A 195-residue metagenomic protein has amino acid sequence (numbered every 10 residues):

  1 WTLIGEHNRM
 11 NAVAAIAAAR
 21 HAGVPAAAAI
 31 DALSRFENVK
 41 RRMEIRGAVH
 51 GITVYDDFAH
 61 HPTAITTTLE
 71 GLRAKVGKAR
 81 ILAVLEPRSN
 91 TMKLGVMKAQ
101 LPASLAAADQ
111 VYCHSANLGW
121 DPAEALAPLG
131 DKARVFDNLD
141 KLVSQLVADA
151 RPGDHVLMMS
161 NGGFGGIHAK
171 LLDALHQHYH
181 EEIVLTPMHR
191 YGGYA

Functional and structural regions predicted by a protein language model:
W1-E6: A short glycine-threonine-serine/GTX helix/turn-capping micro-motif
H7, A14-A195: ATP-dependent carboxylate-amine ligase
